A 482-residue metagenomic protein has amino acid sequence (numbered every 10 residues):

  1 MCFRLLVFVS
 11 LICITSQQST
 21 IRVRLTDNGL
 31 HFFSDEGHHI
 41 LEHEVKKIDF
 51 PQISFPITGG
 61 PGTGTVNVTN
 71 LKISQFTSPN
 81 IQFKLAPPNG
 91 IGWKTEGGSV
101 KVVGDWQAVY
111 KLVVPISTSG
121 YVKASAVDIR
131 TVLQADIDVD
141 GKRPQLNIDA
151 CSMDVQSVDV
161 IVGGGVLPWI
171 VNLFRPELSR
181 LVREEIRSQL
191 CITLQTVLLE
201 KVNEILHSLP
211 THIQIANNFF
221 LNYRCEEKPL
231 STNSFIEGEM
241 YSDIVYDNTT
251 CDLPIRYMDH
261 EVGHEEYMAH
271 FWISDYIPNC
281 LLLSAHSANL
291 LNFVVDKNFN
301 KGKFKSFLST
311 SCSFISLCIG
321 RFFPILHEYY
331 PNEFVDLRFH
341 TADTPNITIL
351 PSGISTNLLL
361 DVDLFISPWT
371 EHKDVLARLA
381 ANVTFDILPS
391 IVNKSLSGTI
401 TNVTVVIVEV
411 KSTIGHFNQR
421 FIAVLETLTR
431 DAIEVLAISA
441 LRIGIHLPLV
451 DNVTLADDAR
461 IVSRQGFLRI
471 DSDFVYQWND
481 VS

Functional and structural regions predicted by a protein language model:
M1-S10: Classical eukaryotic N-terminal signal peptides for Sec-dependent ER targeting/secretion, especially the positively
F3-R4, T15-K101, Q156-S482: Extended, low-charge, aliphatic-rich alpha-helical segments
G60-N70, S74-Q107, L112-V114, S119-S152: Eukaryotic helix-linker segments that join adjacent hydrophobic helices
